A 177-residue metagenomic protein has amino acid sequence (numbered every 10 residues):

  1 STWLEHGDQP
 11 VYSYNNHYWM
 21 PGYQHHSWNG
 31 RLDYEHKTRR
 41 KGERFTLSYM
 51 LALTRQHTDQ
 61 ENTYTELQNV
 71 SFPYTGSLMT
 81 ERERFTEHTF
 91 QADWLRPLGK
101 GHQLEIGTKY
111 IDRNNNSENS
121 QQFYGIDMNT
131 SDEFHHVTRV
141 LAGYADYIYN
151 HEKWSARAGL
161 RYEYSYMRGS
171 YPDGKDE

Functional and structural regions predicted by a protein language model:
S1, Y14, W19-P172: Face-selective signature of the C-terminal outer-membrane beta-barrel domain
H6-Q9: Intrinsic-disorder/low-complexity recognition with aromatic hotspots
G174-E177: Short glycine-enriched, charge-decorated loop/helix-capping segments at active-site entrances that position
